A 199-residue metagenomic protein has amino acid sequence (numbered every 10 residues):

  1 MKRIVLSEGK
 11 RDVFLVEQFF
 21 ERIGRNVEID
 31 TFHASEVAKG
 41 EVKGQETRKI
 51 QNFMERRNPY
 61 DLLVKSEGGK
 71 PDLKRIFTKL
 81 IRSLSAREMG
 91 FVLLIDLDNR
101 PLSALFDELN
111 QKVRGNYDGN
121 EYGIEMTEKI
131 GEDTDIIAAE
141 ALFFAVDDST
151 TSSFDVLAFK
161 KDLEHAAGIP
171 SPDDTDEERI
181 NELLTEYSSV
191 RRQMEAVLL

Functional and structural regions predicted by a protein language model:
K2, V13-F14, Q18-I29, K43-L199: C-terminal accessory helical subdomains adjacent to catalytic cores in phosphodiester- and nucleotide-handling enzymes
V5-E8: Short hydrophobic beta-strand that contains or immediately precedes a catalytic carboxylate
D30-A38: Mature soluble extracellular domains of secreted precursor proteins
